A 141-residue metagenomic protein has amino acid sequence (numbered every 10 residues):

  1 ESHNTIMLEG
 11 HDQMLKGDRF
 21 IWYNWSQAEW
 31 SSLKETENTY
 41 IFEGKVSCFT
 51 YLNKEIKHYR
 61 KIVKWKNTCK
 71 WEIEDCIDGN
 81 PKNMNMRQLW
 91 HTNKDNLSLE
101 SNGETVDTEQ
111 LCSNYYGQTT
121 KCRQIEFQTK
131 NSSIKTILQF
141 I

Functional and structural regions predicted by a protein language model:
E1-I141: CBM-like, beta-strand-rich accessory domains located in the C-terminal region of large, secreted polysaccharide-active
